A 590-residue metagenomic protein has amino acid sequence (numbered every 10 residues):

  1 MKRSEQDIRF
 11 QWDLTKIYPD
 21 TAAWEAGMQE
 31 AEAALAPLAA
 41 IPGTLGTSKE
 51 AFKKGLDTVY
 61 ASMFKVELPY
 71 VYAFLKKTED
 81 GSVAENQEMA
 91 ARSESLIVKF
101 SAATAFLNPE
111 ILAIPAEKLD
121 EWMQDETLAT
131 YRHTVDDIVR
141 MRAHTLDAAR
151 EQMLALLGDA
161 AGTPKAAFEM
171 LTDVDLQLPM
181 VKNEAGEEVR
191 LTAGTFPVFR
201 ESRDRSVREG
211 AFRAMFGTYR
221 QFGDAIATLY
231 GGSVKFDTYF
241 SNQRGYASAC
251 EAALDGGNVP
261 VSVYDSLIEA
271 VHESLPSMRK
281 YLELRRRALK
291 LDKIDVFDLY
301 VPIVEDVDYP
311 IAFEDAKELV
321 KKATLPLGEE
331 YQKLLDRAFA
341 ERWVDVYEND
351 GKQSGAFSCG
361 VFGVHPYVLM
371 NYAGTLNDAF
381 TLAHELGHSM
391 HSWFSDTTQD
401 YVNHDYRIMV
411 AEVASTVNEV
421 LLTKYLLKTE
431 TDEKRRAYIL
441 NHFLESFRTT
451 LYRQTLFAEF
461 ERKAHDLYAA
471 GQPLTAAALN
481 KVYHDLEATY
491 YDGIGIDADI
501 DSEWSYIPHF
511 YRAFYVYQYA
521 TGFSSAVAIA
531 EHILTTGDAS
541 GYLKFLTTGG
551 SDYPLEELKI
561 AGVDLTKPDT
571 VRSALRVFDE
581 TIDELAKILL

Functional and structural regions predicted by a protein language model:
M1-D306, K587-L590: A well-structured
S4-Q6, P19, L107-I114, H133-T145 (+9 more regions): C-terminal, non-catalytic "cap/extension" segments appended to globular domains
D298, I303-F362, T375-L376: Auxiliary, metal-adjacent structural segments of Zn-dependent hydrolase domains
A340-F357, F362-V368, A488, D492-A513: Flexible, glycine/threonine-enriched loop-and-boundary segments that flank and lead into catalytic domains of large
G363-A383: Short pre-active-site segment immediately N-terminal to the catalytic Zn-binding motif
Y367-N371, T398-I408, A437-S446, H465-L467 (+1 more regions): Short beta-alpha connecting loops at secondary-structure transitions that line or flank enzyme active sites
G387-Y401: Catalytic Zn2+-binding segment of zinc metalloproteases
Y406-R435, F443-E445, T449, G522: Post-HExxH zinc-binding segment in Zn-dependent metallohydrolases
